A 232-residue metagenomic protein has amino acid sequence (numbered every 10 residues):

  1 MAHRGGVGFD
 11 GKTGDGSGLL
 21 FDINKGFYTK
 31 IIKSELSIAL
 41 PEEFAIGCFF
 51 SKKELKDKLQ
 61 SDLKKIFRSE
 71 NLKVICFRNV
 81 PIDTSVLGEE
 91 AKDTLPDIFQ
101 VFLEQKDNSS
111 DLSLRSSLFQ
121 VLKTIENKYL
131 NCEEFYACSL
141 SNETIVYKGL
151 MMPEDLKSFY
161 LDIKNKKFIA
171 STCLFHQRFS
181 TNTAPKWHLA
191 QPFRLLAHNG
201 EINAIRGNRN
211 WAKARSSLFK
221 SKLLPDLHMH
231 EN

Functional and structural regions predicted by a protein language model:
M1-N232: Conserved short alpha-helical segments that host acidic/polar catalytic motifs at enzyme active sites
